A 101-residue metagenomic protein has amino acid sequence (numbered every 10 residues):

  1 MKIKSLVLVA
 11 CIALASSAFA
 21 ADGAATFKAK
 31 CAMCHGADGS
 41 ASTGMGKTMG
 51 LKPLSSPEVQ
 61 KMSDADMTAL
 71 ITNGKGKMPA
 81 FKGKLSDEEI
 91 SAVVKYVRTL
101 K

Functional and structural regions predicted by a protein language model:
M1-S5: Positively charged n-region of N-terminal signal peptides that target proteins for export
L6-L14: Sec-dependent N-terminal signal peptides
L14-D22: Sec/Tat signal peptide C-region and signal peptidase I cleavage site
A24-L51, K75-K77, T99-K101: Periplasmic/extracellular electron-transfer cofactor-ligation site, primarily the c-type cytochrome heme-c attachment
K52-A65, F81-E89: Electron-transfer interface patches adjacent to heme c in soluble/periplasmic c-type cytochromes and di-/multiheme
Q60-G76: Short Fe-S-cluster ligation motifs
L70-I71, G83-K101: C-terminal capping alpha-helices of c-type cytochrome domains
